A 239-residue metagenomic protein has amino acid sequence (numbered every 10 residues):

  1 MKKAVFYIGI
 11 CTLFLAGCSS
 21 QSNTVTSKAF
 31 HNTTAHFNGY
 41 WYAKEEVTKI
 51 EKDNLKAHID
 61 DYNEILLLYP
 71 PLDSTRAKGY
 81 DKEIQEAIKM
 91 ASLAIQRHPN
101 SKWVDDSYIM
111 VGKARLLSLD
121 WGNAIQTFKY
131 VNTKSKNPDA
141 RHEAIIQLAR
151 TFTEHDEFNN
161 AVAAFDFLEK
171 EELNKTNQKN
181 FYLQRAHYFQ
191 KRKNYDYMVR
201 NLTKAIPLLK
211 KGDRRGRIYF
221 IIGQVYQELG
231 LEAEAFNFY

Functional and structural regions predicted by a protein language model:
A4-L15: Sec-dependent N-terminal signal peptides
F14, C18-Y239: Acidic, polar-rich low-complexity tracts and alpha-helical solenoid repeat scaffolds
